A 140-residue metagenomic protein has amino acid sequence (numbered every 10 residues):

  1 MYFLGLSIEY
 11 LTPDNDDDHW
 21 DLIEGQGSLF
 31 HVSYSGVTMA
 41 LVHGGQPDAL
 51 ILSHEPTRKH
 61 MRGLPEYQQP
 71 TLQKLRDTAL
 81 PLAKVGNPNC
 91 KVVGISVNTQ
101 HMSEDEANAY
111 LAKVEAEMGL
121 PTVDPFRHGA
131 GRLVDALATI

Functional and structural regions predicted by a protein language model:
M1-I140: Flexible phosphate-sensing "switch/lid" loops adjacent to ATP/NTP-binding sites across phosphate-transfer
